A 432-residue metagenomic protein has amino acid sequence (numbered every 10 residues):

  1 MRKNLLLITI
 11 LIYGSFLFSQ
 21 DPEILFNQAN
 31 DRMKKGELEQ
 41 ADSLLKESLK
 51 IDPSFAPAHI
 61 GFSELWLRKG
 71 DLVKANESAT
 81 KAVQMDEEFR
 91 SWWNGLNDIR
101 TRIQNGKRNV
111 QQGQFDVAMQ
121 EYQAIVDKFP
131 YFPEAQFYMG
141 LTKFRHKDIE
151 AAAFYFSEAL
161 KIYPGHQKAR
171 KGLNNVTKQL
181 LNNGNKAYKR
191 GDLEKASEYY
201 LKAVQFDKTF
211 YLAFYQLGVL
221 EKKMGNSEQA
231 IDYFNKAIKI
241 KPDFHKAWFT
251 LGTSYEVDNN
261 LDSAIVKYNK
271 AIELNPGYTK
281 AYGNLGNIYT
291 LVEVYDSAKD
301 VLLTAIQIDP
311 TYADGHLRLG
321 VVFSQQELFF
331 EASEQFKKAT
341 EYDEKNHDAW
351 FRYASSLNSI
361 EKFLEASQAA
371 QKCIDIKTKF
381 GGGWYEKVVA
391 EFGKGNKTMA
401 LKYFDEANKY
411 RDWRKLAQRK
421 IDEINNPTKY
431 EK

Functional and structural regions predicted by a protein language model:
L17-K46, K50-D52, A56-P57, R68 (+8 more regions): N-terminal leader/linker segments that initiate helical-solenoid repeat arrays
P22-E23, A56-P57, R90, I99 (+10 more regions): Helix-start (N-cap) detector for alpha-helical repeat units in TPR-like alpha-solenoids, especially tetratricopeptide
N27, G61, G95-L96, Q104 (+10 more regions): Canonical tetratricopeptide repeat
K35-L44, K69-K81, N109-E121, H146-E158 (+7 more regions): Structural signature of tandem alpha-helical TPR/SEL1-like repeats, specifically the intra-repeat loop/turn
I51, M85, K128, I162 (+7 more regions): Structural marker of alpha-solenoid helical repeat scaffolds
D98, K107, V321, Q325 (+1 more regions): Alpha-helical adaptor scaffolds
N105-R108, R170, N175, Q179-G191 (+3 more regions): Terminal, low-structured helical/coil segments at or just beyond the last alpha-helical repeat
